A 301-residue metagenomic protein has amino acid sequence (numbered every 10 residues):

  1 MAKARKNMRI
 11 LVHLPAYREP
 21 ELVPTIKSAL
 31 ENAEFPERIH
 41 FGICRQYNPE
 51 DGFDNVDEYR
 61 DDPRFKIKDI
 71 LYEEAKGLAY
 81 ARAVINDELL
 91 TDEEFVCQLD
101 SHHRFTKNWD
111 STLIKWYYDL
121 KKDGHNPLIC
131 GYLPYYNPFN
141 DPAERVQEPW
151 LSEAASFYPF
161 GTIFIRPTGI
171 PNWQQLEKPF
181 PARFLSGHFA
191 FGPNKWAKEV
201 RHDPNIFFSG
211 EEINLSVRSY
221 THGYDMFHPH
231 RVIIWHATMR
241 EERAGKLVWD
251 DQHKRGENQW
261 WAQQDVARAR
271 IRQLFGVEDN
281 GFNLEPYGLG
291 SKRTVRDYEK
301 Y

Functional and structural regions predicted by a protein language model:
R5-K300: Catalytic cores of eukaryotic secretory-pathway lumenal/extracellular enzymes that build and remodel glycoconjugates
